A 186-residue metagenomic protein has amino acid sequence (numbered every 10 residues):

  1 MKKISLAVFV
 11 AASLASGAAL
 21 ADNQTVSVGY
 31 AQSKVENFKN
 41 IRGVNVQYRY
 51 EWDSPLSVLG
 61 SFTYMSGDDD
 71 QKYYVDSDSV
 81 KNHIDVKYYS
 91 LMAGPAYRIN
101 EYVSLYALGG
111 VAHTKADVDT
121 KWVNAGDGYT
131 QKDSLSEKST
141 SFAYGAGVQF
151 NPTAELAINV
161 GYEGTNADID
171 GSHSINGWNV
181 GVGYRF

Functional and structural regions predicted by a protein language model:
M1-N23: Cleavable N-terminal export/targeting peptides
A19-K72: Short glycine/proline- and aromatic-enriched beta-strand/turn motifs that initiate or cap beta-hairpins
D22, N40-V44, D85-Y89, K138-F142 (+1 more regions): Residues that define the transmembrane beta-barrel architecture of outer-membrane proteins
Q24-V26, P55-G60, Y102-L105, F150 (+1 more regions): Repeated loop/turn-to-beta-strand initiation elements of outer-membrane beta-barrel proteins
Y30, V46-Y50, L91-Y97, G109-V111 (+2 more regions): Residues on the lipid-exposed face of transmembrane beta-strands in outer-membrane beta-barrel proteins
Y30-K34, F62-D68, V111-D117, Y162-D168 (+1 more regions): Transmembrane beta-strands of outer-membrane beta-barrel pores
N37-G43, D69-S79, D117-D127, K132 (+2 more regions): Outer-membrane beta-barrel translocator domains and adjoining extracellular loop/strand segments of Gram-negative
D68-Q71, T140, Y144-F186: Predominantly the C-terminal beta-signal and adjacent terminal strand-loop region of outer-membrane beta-barrel
